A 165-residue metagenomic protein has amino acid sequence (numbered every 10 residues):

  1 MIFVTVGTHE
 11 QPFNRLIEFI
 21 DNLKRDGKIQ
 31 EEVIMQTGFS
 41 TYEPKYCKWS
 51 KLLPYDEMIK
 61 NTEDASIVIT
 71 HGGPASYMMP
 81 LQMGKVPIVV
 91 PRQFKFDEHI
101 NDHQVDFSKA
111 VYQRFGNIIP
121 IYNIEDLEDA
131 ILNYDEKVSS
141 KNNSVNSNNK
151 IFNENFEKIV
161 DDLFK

Functional and structural regions predicted by a protein language model:
M1-K165: Nucleotide-activated sugar donor-binding and catalytic core shared by glycosyltransferases and related lipid-linked
